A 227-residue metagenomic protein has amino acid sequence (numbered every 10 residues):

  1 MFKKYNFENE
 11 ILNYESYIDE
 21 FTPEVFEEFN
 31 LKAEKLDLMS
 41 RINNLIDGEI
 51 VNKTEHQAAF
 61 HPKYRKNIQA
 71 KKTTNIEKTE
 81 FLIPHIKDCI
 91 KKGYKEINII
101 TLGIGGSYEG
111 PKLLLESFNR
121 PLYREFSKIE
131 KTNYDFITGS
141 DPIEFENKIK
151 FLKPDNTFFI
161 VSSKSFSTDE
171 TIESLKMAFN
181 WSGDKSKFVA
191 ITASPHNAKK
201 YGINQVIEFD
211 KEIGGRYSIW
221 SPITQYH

Functional and structural regions predicted by a protein language model:
M1-G93: Extended, charge-enriched "interface" segments that sit outside catalytic cores
P84, K92-H227: Glycine-rich phosphate-binding loops that contact phosphosugars or nucleotide phosphates
